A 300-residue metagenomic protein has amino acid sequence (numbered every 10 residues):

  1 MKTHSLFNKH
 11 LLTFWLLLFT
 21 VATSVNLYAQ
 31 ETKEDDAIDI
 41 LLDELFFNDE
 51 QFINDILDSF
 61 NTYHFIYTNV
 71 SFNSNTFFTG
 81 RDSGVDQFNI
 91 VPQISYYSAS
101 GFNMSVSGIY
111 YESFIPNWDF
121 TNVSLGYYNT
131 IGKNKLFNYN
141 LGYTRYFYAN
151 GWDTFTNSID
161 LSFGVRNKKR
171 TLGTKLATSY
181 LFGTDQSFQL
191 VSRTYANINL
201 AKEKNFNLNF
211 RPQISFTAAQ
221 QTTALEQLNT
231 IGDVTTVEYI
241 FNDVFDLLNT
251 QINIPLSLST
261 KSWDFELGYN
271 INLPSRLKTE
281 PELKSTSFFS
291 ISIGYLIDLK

Functional and structural regions predicted by a protein language model:
M1-N61, D298-K300: Cleavable N-terminal export/targeting peptides
D39, L283-K300: Outer-membrane beta-barrel "beta-signal"
L57-H64, I131-N138, K168-G173, N199-F210 (+2 more regions): Short loop/turn motifs that connect adjacent beta-strands in outer-membrane beta-barrel proteins
D58-T76, Y96, S100: Transmembrane beta-strand segments of Gram-negative outer membrane beta-barrel proteins
H64, D86-I90, N117-V123, F155-L161 (+5 more regions): Residues that define the transmembrane beta-barrel architecture of outer-membrane proteins
V70-F72, P92-Y96, L125-N129, Y143 (+7 more regions): Residues on the lipid-exposed face of transmembrane beta-strands in outer-membrane beta-barrel proteins
S71-V91, V106-S113, I240-D243, T279-P281: Surface-exposed strand-loop-strand hairpins of Gram-negative outer-membrane beta-barrel proteins
S179-E280, I297-K300: Outer-membrane beta-barrel transmembrane domain signature
